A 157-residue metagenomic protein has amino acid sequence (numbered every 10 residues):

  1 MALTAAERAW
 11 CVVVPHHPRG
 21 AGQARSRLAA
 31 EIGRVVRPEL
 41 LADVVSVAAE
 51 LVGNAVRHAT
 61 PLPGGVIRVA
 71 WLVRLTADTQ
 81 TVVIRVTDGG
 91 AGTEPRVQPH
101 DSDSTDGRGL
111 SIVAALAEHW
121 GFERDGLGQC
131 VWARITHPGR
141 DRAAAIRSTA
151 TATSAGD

Functional and structural regions predicted by a protein language model:
M1-C11, V56-D157: Conserved beta-strand-loop-beta-strand hairpin that lines the nucleotide-binding pocket of ATP/GTP-utilizing enzymes
M1-D43, A150-D157: Bergerat-fold GHKL ATPase/HATPase_c domain
G22-A29, V45, A49, D106 (+2 more regions): Conserved terminal C-lobe alpha helix of the protein kinase catalytic domain
R25-L28, V52, A59, H137: Generic helix-packing signal
R27-E31, N54, H119: Solvent-exposed, charged/polar functional surfaces in cytosolic regulatory/catalytic domains
E39-P63: Conserved ATP-binding N-box helix of the HATPase_c
